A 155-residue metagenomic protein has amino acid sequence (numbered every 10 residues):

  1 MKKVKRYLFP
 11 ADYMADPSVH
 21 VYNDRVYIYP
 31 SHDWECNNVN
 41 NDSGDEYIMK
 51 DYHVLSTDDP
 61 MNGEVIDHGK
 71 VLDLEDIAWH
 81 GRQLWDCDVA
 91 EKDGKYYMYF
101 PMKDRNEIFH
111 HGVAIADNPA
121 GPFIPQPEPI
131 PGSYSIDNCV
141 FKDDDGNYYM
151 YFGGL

Functional and structural regions predicted by a protein language model:
M1-L155: Carbohydrate-active catalytic/glycan-binding domains of CAZyme proteins, especially the secreted or lumenal ectodomains
